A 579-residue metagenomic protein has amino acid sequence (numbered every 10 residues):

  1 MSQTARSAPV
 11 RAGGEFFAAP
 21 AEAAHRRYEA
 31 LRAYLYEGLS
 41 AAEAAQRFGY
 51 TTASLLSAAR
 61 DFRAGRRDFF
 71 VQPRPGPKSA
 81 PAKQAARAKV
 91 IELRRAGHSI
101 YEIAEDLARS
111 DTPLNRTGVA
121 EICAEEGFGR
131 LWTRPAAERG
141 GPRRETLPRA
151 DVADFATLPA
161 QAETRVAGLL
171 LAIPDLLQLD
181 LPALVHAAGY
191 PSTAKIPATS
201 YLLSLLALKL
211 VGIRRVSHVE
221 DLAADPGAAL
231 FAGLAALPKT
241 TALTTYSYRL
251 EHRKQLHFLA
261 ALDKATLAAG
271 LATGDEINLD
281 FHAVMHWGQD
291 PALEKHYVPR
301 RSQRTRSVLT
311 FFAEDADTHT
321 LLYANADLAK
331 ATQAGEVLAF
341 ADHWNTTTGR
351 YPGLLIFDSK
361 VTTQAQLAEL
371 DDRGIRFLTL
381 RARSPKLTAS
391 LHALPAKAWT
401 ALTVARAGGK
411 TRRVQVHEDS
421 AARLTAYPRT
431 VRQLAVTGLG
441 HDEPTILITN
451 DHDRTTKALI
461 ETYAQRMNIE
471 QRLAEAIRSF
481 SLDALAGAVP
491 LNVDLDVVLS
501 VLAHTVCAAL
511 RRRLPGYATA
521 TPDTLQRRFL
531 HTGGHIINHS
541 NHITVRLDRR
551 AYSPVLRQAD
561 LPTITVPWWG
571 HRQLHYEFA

Functional and structural regions predicted by a protein language model:
Q3-R27, Q72-A85, Y190-P197: Short, Lys/Arg-enriched anionic-surface-contact patches
E15-E22, R27, P135-Q303, T310-K330 (+3 more regions): Dynamic "connector" segments at or just before major functional cores
A23-L39, A85-H98, L202-L210: Short, amphipathic alpha-helical "recognition" segments used to contact nucleic acids or chromatin
A41-A42, Q46-R47, T51-E92, T117 (+2 more regions): Short, basic alpha-helical/linker "hinge" immediately adjacent to a nucleic-acid-recognition surface
Q46-S57, A108-E121, A194-K195, A224-A242: Short, basic interhelical loop/turn and adjoining N-cap of the next helix at nucleic-acid- or acidic-partner-contacting
A80-P113: A short, amphipathic alpha-helix used for macromolecular contacts
R149, F155, A368, R373-R478 (+1 more regions): An anionic, glycine-rich sequence signature occurring as long contiguous blocks
V219, T455-P490, L495, L499 (+1 more regions): Short amphipathic alpha-helical "interface-anchor" segments enriched in bulky aromatics
